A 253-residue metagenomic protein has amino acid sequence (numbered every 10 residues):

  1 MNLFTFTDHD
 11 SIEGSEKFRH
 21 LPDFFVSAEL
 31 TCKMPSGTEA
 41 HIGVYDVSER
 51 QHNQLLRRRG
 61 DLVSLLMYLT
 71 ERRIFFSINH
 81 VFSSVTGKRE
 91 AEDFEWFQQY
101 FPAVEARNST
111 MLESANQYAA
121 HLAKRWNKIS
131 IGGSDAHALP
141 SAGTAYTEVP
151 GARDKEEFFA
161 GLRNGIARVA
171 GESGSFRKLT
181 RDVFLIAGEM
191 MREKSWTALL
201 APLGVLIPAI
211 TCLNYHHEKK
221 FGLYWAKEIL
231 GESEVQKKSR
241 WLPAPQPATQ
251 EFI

Functional and structural regions predicted by a protein language model:
M1-E13, I74-S77: Divalent metal-dependent hydrolysis catalytic cores, especially in the metallo-beta-lactamase
M1-L3, L21-P22, R73, T249: Generic intrinsically disordered, low-complexity segments enriched for polar/acidic and small residues
F6, H52-R57: Short coil/turn segments at secondary-structure boundaries
T7, A28, N79, S134: Active-site flanking residues adjacent to catalytic metal/cofactor-binding acidic residues
H9, G60, E113-S114: Residue-level recognition of alpha-helix initiation/capping sites
E13-F25, C32-Q51, M67, S84-I253: Charged catalytic cores and adjacent phosphate/nucleic-acid-binding surfaces used for phosphate/nucleic-acid chemistry
L56-K88: Internal catalytic-core helix/loop-beta-alpha segment that presents or stabilizes conserved functional determinants
